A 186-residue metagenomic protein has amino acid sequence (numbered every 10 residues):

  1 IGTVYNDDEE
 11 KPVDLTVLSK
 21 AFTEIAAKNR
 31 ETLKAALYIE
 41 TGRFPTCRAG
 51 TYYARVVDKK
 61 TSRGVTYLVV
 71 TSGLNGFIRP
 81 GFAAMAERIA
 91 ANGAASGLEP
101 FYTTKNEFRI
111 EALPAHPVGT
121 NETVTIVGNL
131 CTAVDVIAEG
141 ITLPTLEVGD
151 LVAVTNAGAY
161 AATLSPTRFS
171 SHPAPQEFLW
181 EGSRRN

Functional and structural regions predicted by a protein language model:
I1-Y5, T41-F44: Glycine-rich beta-strand-to-loop/alpha-helix junction loops that act as flexible
N6-T16: Glycine-rich tight-turn/loop motif centered on a GG-T
D14, L18, A49-Y52: Residues at alpha-helix caps and immediate loop-helix transition turns in enzyme cores, especially N- and C-cap
L18-R30: Alpha-helix-loop-beta-strand connector modules within alpha/beta enzyme cores
L33-N186: Charged (often Lys/Glu-rich) extended helix/loop segments that serve as interaction or gating elements
